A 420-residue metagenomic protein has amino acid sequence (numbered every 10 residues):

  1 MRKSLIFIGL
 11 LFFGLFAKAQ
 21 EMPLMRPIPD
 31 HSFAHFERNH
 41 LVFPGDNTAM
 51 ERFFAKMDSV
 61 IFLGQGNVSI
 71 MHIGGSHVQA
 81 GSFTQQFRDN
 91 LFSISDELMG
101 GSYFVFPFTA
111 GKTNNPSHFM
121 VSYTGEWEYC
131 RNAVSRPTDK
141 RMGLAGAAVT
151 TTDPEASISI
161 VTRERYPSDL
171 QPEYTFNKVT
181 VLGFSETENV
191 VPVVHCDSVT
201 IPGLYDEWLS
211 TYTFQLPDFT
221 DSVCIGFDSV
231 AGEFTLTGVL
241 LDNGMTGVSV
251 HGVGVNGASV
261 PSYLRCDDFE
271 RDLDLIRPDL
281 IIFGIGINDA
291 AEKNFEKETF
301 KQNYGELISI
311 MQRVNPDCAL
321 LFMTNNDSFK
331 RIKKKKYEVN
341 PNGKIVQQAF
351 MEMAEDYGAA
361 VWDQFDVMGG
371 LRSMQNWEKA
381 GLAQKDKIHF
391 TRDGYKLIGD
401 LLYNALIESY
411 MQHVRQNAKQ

Functional and structural regions predicted by a protein language model:
M1-I28, R415-Q420: Bacterial Sec-dependent N-terminal signal peptides
P27-H72, G143-A147: Membrane/wall-proximal cationic-aromatic binding patches
K56, V60, S76, A80 (+8 more regions): Structured segments of extracytoplasmic/periplasmic soluble domains in secreted or envelope-associated proteins
G66-H72, Q79, F83, M245-Y337 (+3 more regions): Conserved, compact domain cores that house catalytic/ligand-binding motifs in diverse enzymes and effector modules
G74, G183-S185, T324: Short beta-strand/turn micro-motifs composed of small residues that flank or help shape donor/cofactor-binding pockets
Q79-H195, L204-Q302, H389: Conserved SGNH/GDSL esterase-like catalytic core that processes O-acyl groups on lipids and polysaccharides
D327-Q420: Catalytic His-Asp segment of secreted/periplasmic serine-dependent ester chemistry enzymes
